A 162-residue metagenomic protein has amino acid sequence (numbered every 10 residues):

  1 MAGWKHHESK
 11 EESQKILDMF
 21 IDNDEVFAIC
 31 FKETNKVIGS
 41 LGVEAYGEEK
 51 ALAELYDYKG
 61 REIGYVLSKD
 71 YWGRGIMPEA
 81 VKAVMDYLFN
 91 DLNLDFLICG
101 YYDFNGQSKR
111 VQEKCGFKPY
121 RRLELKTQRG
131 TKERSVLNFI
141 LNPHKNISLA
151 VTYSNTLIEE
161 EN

Functional and structural regions predicted by a protein language model:
M1-D18: Conserved GNAT-fold acetyl-CoA-binding loop/helix
F20-D22: Soluble sensory domains of the PAS superfamily and closely related sensory modules
V26, C30-N162: Acyl-donor (CoA/ACP) binding surface of acyl/acetyltransferases
